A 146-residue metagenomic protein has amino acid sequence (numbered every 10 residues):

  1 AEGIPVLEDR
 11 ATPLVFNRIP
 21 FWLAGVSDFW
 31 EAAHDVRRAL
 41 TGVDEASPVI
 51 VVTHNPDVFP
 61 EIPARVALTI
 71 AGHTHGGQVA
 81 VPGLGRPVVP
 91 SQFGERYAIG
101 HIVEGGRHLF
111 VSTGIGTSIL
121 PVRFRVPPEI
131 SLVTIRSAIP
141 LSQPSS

Functional and structural regions predicted by a protein language model:
A1-D35, T41-V43, G105: Extended active-site neighborhood of metal-dependent phosphoesterases/phosphodiesterases
E2, I19-W22, S47-V49, R65 (+1 more regions): Envelope-exposed proteins and targeting segments
R10, S27, T113, T134-R136: Residues at the C-termini of beta-strands that transition into short coil/loop
P20-F29, I50-H54, H108-G114: Active-site-proximal beta-strand elements of phosphoester/diester hydrolases
V26-E31, P48-V49, R86-P90: Short, flexible loop segments at the rims of nucleotide/cofactor-binding pockets, characterized by
E31-E45, V51-A71: Active-site-proximal loop/helix segments of hydrolase catalytic cores
P56-S131, P140: Conserved beta-sheet core of the metallophosphoesterase superfamily
I139-S146: Non-catalytic terminal accessory segments
